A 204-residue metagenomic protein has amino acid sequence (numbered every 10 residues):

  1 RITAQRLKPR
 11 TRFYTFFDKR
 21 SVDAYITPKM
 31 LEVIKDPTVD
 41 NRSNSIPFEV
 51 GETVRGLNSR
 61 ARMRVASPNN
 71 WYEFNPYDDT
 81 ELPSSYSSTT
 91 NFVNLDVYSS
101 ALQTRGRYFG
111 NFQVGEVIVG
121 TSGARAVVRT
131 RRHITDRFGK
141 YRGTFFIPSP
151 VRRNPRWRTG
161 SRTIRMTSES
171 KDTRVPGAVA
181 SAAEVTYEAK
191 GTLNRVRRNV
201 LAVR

Functional and structural regions predicted by a protein language model:
R1-R204: Extracytoplasmic/secretory-pathway segments with low complexity and glycosylation-like composition
